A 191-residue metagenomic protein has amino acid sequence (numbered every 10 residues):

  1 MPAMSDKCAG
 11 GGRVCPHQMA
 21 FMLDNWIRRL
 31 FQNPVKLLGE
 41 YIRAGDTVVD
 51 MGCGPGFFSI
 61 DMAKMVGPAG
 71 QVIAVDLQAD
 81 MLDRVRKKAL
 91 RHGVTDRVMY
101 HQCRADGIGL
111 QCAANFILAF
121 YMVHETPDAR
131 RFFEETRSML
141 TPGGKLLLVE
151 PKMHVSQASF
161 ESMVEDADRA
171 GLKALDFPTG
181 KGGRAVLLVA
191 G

Functional and structural regions predicted by a protein language model:
R13-L30: Class I SAM-dependent methyltransferase Rossmann-like catalytic core, especially the SAM/SAH-binding loop
R28-D46: Conserved alpha-helix/loop element of class I SAM-dependent methyltransferases that forms part of the SAM/SAH-binding
V49, P55-G107: Class I SAM-dependent methyltransferase SAM/SAH-binding core
C103-I117: A short acidic, Gly/Pro-enriched loop at the edge of an enzyme's catalytic core that lines a small-molecule cofactor
N115-P127: A short SAM/SAH-binding and catalytic strip from SAM-dependent methyltransferases
R130-P142: A short glycine-rich, Lys/Arg-flanked "PGG" loop and its adjoining helix->strand segment in the class I
G143-E150: Conserved beta-strand signature within the Rossmann-like core of class I S-adenosyl-L-methionine
A170, T179-G191: Core SAM-dependent methyltransferase catalytic element
